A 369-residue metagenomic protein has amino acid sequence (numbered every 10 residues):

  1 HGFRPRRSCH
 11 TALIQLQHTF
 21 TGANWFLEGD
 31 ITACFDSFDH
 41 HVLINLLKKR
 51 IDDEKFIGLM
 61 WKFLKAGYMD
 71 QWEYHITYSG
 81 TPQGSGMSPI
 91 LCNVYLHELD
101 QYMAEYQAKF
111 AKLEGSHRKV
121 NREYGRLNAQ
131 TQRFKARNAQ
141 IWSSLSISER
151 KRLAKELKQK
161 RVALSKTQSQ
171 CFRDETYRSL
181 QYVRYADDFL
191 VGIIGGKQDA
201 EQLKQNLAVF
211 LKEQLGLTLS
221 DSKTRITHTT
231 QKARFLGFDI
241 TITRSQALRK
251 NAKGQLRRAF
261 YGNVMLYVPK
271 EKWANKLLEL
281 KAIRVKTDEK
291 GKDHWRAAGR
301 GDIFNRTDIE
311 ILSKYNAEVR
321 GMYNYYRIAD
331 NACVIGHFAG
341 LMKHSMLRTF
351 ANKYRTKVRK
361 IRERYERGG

Functional and structural regions predicted by a protein language model:
H1-G369: Non-catalytic terminal/accessory segments
